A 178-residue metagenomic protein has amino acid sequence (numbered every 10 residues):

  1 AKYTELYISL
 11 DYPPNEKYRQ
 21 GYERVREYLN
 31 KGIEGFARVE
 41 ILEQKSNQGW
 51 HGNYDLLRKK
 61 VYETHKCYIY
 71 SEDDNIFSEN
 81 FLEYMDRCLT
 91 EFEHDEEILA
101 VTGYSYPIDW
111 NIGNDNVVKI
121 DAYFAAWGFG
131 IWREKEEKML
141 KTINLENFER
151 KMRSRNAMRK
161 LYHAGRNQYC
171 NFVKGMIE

Functional and structural regions predicted by a protein language model:
A1-Y70, N75-E178: An acidic/histidine-cluster motif and surrounding catalytic segment that typifies divalent-metal-assisted enzyme active
